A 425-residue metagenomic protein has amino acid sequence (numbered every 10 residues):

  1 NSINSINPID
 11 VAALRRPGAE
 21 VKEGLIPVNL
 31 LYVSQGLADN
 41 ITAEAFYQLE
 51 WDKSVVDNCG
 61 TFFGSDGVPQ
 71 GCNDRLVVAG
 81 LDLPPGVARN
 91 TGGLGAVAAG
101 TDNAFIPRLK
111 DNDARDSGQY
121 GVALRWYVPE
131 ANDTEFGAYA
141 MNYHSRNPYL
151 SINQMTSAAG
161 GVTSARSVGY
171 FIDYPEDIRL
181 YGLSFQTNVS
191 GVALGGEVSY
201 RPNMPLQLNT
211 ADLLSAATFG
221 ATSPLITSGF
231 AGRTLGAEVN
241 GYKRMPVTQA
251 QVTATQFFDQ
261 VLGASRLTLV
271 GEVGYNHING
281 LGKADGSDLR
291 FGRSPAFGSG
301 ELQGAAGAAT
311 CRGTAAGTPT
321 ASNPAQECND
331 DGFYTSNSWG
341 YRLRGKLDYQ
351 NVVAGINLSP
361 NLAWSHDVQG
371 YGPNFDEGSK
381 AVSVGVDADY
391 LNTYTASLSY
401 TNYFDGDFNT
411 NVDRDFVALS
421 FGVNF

Functional and structural regions predicted by a protein language model:
N1-C72, N361, Q369, E377-K380 (+1 more regions): Outer membrane beta-barrel
S2-P17, D57-R108, P148-F171, L208-N240 (+1 more regions): Solvent-exposed loop segments that connect transmembrane elements
E20-L25, N112-D116, P175-R179, Q186 (+4 more regions): Short sequence motifs at beta-strands and strand-loop junctions characteristic of Gram-negative outer-membrane
L30, G121-A123, F171, G182 (+4 more regions): Membrane-embedded beta-strand positions in outer-membrane beta-barrel channels/transporters
N40-E44, S54-V56, Y127-E135, D259-L269 (+2 more regions): Short loop/turn motifs that connect adjacent beta-strands in outer-membrane beta-barrel proteins
T42-A45, T134-F136, L194-G196, V252 (+6 more regions): Transmembrane beta-strands of outer-membrane beta-barrel proteins
Y47-K53, V128, A140-R146, V189-G191 (+7 more regions): Transmembrane beta-strands of outer-membrane beta-barrel pores
D413-F425: Outer-membrane beta-barrel "beta-signal"
